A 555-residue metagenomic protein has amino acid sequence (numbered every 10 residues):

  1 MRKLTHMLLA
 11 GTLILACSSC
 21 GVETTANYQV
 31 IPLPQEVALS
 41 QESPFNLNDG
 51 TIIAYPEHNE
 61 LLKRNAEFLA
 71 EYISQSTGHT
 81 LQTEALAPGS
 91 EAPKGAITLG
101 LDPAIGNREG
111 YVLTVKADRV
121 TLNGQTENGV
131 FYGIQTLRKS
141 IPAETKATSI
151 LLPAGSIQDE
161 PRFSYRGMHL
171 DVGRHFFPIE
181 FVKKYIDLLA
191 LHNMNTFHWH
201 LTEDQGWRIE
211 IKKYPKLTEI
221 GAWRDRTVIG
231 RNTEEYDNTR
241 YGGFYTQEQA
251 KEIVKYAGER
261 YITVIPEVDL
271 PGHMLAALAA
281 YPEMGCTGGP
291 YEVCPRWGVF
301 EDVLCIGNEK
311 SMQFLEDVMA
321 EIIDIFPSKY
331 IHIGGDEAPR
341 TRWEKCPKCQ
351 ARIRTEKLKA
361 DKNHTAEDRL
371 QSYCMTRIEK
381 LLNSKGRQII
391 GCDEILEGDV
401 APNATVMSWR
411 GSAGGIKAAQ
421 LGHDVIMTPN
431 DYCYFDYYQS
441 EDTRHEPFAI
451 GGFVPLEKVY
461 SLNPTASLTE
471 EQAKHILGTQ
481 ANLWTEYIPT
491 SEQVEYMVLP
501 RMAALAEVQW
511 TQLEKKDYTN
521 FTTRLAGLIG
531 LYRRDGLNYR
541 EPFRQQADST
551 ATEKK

Functional and structural regions predicted by a protein language model:
M1-Q29: Bacterial Sec-dependent N-terminal signal peptides
C20-F163, Q493, Q509-R544, A551: Contiguous, structured surface segment used for ligand recognition
L61-L62, F176-P178, D204-E210, P271-A277 (+6 more regions): Flexible loop/turn segments at secondary-structure boundaries
T80, N195-T196, T263, Q388 (+2 more regions): Residue-level detector of anion-binding/catalytic polar loops
A104-Q313, D317-Y330, R377, L381 (+1 more regions): Feature activates predominantly on carbohydrate-active enzymes
A277-E283, E292-A404, W409-K417: Active-site neighborhood of glycoside hydrolase catalytic domains
Q388-A404, W409-K555: Flexible, acidic glycine-rich loops studded with aromatic residues
